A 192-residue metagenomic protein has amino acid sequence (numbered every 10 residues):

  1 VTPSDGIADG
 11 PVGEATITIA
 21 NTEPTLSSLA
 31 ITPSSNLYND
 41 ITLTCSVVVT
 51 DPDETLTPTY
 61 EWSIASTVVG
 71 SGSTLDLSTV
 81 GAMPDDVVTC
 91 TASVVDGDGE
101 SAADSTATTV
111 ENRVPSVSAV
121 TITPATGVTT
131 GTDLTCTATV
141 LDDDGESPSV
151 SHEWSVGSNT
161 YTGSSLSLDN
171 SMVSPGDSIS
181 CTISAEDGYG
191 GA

Functional and structural regions predicted by a protein language model:
V1-A192: Ser/Thr/Pro/Gly-rich low-complexity disordered regions
